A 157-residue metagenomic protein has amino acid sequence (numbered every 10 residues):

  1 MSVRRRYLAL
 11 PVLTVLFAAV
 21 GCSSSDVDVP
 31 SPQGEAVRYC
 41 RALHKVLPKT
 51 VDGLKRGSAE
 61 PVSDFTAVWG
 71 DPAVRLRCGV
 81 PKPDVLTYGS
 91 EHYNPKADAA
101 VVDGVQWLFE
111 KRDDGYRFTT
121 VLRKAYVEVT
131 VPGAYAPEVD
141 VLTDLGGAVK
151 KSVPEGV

Functional and structural regions predicted by a protein language model:
M1-L10: Bacterial N-terminal signal peptides that target proteins for export
A18-G21: C-terminal motif of bacterial Sec signal peptides marking the signal peptidase cleavage site
S23, Y39-R41, R77-G79: Sequence contexts marking disulfide-bonded cysteines in secreted/extracellular proteins
D28-G34, D64, E128-A136: Second-shell loop/turn segments in exported
P30-L54: Post-signal peptide N-terminal segment of mature Sec-exported envelope proteins
E35, D71-R75, L122-Y126: Extracytoplasmic
V51-K111: Short, solvent-exposed recognition patches
T87-V157: Extracytosolic low-complexity repeat regions of secreted or lipid-anchored proteins
